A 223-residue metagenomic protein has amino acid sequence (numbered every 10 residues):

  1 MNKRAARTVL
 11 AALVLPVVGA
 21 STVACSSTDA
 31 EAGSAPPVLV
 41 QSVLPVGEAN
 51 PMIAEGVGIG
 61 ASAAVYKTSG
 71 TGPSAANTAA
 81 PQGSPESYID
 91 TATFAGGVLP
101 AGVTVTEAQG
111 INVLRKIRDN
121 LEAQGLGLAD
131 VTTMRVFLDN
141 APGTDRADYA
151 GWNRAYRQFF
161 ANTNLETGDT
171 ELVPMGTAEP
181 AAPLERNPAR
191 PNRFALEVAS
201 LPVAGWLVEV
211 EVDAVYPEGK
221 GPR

Functional and structural regions predicted by a protein language model:
M1-A12: Bacterial N-terminal signal peptides that target proteins for export
L10-N112, D119-Q124, A129-T132, P142-R223: N-terminal presequence-like segments and the immediate start of the first folded domain
